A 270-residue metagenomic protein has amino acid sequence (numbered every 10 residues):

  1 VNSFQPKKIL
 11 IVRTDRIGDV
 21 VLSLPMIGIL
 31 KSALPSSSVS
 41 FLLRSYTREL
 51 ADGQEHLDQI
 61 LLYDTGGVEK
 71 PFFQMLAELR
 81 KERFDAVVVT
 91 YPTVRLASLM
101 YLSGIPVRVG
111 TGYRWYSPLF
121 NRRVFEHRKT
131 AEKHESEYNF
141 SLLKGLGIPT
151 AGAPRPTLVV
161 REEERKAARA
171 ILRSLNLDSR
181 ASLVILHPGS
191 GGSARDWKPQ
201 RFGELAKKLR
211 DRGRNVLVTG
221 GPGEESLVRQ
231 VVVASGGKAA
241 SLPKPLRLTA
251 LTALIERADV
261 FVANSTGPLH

Functional and structural regions predicted by a protein language model:
V1-H270: Catalytic machinery of carbohydrate-active enzymes, primarily nucleotide-sugar-dependent glycosyltransferases
